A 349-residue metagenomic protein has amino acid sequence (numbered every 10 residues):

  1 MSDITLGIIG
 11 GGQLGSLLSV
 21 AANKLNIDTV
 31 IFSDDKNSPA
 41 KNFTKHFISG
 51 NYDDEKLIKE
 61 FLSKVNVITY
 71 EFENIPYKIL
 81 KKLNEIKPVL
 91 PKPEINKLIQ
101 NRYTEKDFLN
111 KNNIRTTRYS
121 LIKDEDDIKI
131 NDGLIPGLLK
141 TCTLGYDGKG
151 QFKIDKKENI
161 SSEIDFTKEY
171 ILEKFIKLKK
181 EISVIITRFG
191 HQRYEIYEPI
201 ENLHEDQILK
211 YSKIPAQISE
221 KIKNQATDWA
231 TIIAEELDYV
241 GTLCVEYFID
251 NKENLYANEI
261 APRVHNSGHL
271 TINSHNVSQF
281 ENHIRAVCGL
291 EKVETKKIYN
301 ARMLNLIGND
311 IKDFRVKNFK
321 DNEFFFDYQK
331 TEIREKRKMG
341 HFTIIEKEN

Functional and structural regions predicted by a protein language model:
M1-Q100, T104: ATP-binding N-terminal substructure of ATP-dependent carboxylate-amine bond-forming enzymes
S2, R285-N349: Peripheral (often C-terminal) accessory segments that flank ATP-dependent C-N-forming ligase machineries
K56-I58, D127-I130, N159-S162, I311-V316 (+1 more regions): Short, conserved charged micro-motifs
L98-S183, T187-I233: Active-site nucleotide/adenylate-binding loops and adjacent lid/helix of ATP-dependent enzymes
R188-R193, D250-E253, I307, E346-E348: Short acidic-glycine loop/turn motifs at beta-strand connectors
E195, L243, L255-E259: Protein kinase-like catalytic core scaffold
N224-V245, N251, A261-N309: Active-site "cap" helix and flanking loop/linker of ATP-utilizing ligase/carboxylase catalytic domains
